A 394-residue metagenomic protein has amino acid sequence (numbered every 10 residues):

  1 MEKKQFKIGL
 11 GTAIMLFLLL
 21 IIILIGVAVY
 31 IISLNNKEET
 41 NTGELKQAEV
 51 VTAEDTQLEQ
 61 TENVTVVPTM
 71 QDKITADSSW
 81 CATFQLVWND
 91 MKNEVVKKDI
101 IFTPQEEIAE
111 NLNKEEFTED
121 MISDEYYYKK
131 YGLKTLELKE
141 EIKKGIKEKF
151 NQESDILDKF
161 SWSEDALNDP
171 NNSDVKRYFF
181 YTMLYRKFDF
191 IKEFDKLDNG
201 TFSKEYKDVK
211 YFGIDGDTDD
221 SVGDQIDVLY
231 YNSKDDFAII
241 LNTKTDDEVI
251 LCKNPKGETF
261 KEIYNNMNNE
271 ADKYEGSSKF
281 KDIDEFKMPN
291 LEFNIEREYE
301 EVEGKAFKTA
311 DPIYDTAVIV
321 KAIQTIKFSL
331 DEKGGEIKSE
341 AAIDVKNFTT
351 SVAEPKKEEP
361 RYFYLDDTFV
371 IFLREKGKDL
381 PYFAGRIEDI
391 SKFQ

Functional and structural regions predicted by a protein language model:
M1-K4, G43: Short, low-complexity interaction segments enriched in Ser/Thr/Pro/Gly
K3-K4, I31-S33, K356: Exposed regions on extracellular, virion, or secretory-pathway luminal proteins
K3-L19: N-terminal Sec-pathway targeting helices
I8, I32-N35, I156, F160: Short, aromatic- and cysteine-enriched interfacial helices/patches that mediate contacts at lipid membranes
G9-G11, K37, E49: Low-complexity intrinsically disordered segments
I22-G26: Alpha-helical transmembrane segments
V27-T40: Hydrophobic single-pass membrane-insertion segments
G43-Q394: Hydrophobic-core positions in well-structured secondary-structure elements of globular domains
